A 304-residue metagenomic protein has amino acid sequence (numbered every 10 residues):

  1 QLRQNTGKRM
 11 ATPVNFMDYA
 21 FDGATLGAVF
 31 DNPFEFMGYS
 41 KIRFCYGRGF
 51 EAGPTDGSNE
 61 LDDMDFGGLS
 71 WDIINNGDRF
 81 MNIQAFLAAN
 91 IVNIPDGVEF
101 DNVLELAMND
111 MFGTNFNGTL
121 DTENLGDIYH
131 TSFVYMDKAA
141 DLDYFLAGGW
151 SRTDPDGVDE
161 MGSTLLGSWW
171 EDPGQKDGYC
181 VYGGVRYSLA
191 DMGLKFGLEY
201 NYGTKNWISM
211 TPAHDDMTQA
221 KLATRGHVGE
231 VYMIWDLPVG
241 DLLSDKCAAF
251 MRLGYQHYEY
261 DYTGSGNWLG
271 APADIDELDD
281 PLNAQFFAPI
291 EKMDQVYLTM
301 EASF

Functional and structural regions predicted by a protein language model:
Q1-P54, G67-G68, D72-I83, C180-P212: Outer membrane beta-barrel
P13-M17, G57-N59, T122-E123, F287-A288: Alpha-helix capping and helix-loop boundary segments enriched in small/acidic/polar residues
E35, C45, N90-I91, K246: A general structural signal for short secondary-structure boundary/capping elements
F44, D56-T131: Functionally critical mobile loop/hinge segments
R48-F50, L87-A89, W150-R152: Glycine-rich beta-alpha junction loops
G53-D56, L242: A generic structural signal for short coil/turn motifs at secondary-structure boundaries
G97-F304: Outer-membrane beta-barrel pore domains
